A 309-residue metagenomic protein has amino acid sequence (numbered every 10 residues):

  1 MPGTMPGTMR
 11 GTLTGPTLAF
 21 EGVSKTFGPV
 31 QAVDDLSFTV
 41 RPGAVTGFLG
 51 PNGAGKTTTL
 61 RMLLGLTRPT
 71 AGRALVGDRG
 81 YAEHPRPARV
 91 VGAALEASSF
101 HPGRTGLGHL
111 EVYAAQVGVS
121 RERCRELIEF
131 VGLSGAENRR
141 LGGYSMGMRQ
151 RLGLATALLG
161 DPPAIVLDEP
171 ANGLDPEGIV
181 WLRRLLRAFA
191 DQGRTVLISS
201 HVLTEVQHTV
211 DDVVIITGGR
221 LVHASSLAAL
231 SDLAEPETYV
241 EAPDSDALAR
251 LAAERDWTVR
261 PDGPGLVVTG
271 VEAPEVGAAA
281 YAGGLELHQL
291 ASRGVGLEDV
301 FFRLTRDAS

Functional and structural regions predicted by a protein language model:
M1-S24, D307-S309: ABC-family P-loop ATPase nucleotide-binding domain
P2, R10, V271-S309: C-terminal coupling/interaction segments
G3, G11, E126, S226-D232: Short, flexible cytosolic linker that couples an ABC transmembrane/permease module to its adjacent nucleotide-binding
G15-F20, K25-T217: ABC transporter nucleotide-binding domains
G132, R187, Q207, S231 (+2 more regions): Signal for well-folded cores of large energy- and translation-related assemblies
L182-T269: ABC transporter nucleotide-binding domain
